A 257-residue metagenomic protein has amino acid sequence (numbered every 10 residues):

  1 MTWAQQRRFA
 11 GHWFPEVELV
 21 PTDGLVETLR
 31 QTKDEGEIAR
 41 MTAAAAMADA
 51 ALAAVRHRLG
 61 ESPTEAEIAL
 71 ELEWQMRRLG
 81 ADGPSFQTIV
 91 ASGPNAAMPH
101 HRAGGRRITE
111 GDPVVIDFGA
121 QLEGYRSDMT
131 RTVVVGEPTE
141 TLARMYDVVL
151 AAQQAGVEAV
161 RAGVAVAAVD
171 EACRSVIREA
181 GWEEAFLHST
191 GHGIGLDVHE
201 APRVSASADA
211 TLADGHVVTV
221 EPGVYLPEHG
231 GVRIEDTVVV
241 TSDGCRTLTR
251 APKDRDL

Functional and structural regions predicted by a protein language model:
M1-L257: Active-site neighborhoods and metal-handling regions in enzymes and metal-associated proteins
